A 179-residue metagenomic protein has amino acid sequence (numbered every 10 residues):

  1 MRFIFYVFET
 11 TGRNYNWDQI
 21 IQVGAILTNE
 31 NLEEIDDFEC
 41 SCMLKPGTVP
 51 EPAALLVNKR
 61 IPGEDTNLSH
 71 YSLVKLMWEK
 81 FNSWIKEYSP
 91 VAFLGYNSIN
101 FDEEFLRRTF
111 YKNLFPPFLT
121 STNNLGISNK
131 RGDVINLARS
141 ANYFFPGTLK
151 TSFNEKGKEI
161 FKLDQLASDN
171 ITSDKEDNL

Functional and structural regions predicted by a protein language model:
M1-T109, G157, D164-S173: Conserved non-catalytic scaffold segment of RNase H-like nuclease domains
W17, L94-G95, N123-N129, E155 (+1 more regions): Short, surface-exposed helix-loop/turn micro-motifs enriched in polar/charged residues
I61-L68, F115-N124, T148-N154, T172-N178: Short, polar/flexible loop-turn hinges at active-site or ligand-entry regions and domain interfaces
N97-D102, K130-V134, E159, L179: Short, conserved alpha-helical segments within structured domains
D102-K130: Substrate-recognition/cap helix-loop segment adjacent to the acidic, metal-dependent catalytic center of Asp-based
F110-F115, N142-P146, S168-T172: A generic structural signal for secondary-structure junctions that act as hinges or helix/strand caps at the edges
G126-E155: Short alpha-helix plus adjacent loop in nuclease-associated cores
